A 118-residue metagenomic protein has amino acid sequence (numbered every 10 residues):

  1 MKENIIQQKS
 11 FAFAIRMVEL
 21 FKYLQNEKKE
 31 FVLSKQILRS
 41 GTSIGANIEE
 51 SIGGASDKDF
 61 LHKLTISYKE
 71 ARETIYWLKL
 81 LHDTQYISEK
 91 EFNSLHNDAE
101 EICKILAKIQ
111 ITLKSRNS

Functional and structural regions predicted by a protein language model:
M1-E50, G54-S118: Short, C-terminally biased terminal segments at protein or domain edges
